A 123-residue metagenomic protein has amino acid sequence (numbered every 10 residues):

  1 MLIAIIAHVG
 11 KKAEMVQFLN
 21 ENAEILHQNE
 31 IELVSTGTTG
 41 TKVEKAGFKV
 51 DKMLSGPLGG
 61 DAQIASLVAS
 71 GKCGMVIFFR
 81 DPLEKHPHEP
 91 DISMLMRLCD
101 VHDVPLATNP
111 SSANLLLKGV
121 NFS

Functional and structural regions predicted by a protein language model:
M1-I3: Extreme N-terminal starter segment of soluble prokaryotic enzymes
M15-A23: Histidine-anchored nucleotide/phosphate-binding helix
N29-T39: Short internal beta-strands
I31, K49-G59: Short hydrophobic/aromatic-enriched beta-strand-loop microsegments
V34-T36, K52, F78, L106-P110: General beta-strand structural signal in soluble alpha/beta enzymes
G59-L98: Mid-chain, well-packed structural core segment of small domains
E84, I92-S123: Ser/Thr/Gly-rich flexible loops in soluble cytosolic domains mediating phosphotransfer, phosphorylation
